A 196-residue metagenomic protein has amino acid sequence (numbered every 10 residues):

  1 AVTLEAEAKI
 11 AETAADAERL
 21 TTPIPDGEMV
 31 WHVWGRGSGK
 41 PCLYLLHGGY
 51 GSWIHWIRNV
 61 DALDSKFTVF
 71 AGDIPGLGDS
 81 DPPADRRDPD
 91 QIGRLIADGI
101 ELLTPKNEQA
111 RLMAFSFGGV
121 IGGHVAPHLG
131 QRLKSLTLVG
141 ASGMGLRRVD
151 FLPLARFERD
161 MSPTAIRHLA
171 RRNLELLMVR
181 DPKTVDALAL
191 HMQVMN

Functional and structural regions predicted by a protein language model:
A1-L43, S65-F67, E101-E108, L138 (+2 more regions): Alpha/beta-hydrolase fold catalytic core
V30-D79: Conserved HGGG/HGGXW glycine-rich cap/lid loop of the alpha/beta-hydrolase fold
H55-I57, S80-R86, R148-D150: Conserved catalytic-core motifs of eukaryotic protein kinase domains, centered on the activation segment
I57, A97, G123-P127: Short, hydrophobic alpha-helix immediately C-terminal to the catalytic nucleophile
F70-F117, H128-L129: Active-site loop/oxyanion-hole signature of alpha/beta-hydrolase fold enzymes
G123-P127, K134-A165: Flexible "cap/lid" loop of the alpha/beta hydrolase fold
V149, T164-N196: Conserved alpha/beta-hydrolase catalytic His-Asp/Glu region
